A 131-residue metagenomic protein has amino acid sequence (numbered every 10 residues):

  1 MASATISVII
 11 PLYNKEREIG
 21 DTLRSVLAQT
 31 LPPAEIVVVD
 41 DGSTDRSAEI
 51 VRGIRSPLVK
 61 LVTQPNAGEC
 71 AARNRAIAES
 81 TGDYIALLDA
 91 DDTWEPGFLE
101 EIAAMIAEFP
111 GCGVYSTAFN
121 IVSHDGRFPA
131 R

Functional and structural regions predicted by a protein language model:
M1-R131: Nucleotide-sugar donor-binding/catalytic module of glycosyltransferases that assemble extracellular/cell-envelope
